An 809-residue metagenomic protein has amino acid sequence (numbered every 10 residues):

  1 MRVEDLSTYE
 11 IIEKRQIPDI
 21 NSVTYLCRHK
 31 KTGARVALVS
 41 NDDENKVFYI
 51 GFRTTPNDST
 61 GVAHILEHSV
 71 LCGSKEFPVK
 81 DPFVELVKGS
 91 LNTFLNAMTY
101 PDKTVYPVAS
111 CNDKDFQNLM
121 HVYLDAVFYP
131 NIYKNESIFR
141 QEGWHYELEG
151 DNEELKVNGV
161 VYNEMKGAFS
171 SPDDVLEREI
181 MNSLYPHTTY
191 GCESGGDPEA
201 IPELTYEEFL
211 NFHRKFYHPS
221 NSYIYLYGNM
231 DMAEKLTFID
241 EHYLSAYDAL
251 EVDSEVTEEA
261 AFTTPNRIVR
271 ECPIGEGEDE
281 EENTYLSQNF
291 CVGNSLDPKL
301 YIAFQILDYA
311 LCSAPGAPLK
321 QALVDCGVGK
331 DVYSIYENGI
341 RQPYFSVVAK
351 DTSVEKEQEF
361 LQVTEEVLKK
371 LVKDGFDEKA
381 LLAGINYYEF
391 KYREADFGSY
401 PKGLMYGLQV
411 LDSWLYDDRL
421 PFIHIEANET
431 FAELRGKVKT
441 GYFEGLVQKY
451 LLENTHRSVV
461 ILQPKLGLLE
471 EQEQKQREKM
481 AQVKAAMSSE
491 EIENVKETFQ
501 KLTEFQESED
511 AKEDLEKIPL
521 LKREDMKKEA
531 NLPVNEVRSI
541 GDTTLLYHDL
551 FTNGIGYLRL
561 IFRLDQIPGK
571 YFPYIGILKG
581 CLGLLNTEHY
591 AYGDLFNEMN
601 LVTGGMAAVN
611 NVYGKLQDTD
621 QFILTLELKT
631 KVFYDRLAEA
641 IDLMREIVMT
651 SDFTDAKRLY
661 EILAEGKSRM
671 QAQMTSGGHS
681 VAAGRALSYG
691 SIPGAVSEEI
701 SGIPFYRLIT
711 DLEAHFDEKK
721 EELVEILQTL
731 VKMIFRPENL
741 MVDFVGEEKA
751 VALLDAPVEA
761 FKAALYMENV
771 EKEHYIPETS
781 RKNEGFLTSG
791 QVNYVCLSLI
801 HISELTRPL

Functional and structural regions predicted by a protein language model:
M1-V47, T263: Non-catalytic terminal extensions that flank enzyme cores
S40-D42, Y49, Y162, K166 (+9 more regions): His/Glu-based metal-binding/catalytic segments typifying zinc-dependent metallopeptidases
N45-T55, D81-Y129, E136-L148, D174-E199 (+9 more regions): M16 family metallopeptidases and their MPP-like homologs
V62, L66-V70, L578: Active-site His/Glu-centered metal-binding helix of metallohydrolases
F94, L210-R214, P273-E276, Y333-E337 (+8 more regions): Generic recognition of flexible, low-complexity loop/linker segments
G150-N152, K156-P219, Y225-Y243, Y247-G275 (+1 more regions): Hydrophobic, small-residue-rich alpha-helical packing segments that form membrane-like cores
N158, L210-E241, L723-V758: Non-catalytic, conformational "gating/processing" segments within enzyme and secreted inhibitor domains
A432, G445-L532, Q671, G684-T788: Long, compositionally biased intrinsically disordered regions
